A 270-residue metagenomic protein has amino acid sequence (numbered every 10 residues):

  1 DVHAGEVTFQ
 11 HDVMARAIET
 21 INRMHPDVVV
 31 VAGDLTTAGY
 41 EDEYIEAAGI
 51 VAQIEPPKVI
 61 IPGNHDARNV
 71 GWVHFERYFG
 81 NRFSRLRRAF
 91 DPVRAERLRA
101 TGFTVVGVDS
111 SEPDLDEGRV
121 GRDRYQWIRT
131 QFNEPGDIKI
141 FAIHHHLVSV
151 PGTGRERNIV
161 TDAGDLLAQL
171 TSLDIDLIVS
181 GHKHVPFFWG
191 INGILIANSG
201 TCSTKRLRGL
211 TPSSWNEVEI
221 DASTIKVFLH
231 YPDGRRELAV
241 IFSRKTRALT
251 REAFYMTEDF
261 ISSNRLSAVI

Functional and structural regions predicted by a protein language model:
D1-A52, D91-V93: N-terminal active-site segment of His-dependent metallophosphoesterases
A4-V7, T37-D42, N64-W72, P113-D116 (+3 more regions): Active-site environment of divalent metal-dependent phosphoester hydrolases
V28-D34, K58-N64, D109, I140-H144 (+2 more regions): Active-site neighborhood of phospho(di)ester-bond hydrolases with catalytic His/Asp-centered motifs
Y44-W127, Q169-T171, E217: Extended active-site neighborhood of metal-dependent phosphoesterases/phosphodiesterases
E96-G107, N133-I138, G190-I196: Beta-strand-turn-beta hairpins that frame and shape the catalytic cleft of phosphate-ester-processing enzymes
P135-G152: Short acidic, glycine-rich surface-loop motifs adjacent to enzyme active sites
T153-F228: Conserved beta-sheet core of the metallophosphoesterase superfamily
D221-I270: A short C-terminal boundary segment appended to hydrolase-like catalytic domains
